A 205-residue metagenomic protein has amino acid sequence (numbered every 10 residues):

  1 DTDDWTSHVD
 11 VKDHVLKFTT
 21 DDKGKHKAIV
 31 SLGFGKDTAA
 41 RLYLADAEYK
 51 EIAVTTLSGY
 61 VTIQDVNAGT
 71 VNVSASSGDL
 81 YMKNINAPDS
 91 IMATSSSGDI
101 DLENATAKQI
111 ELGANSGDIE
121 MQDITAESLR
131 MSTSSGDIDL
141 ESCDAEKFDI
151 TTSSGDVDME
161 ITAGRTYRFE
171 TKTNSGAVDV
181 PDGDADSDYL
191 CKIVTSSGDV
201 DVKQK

Functional and structural regions predicted by a protein language model:
D1-D21, G35, A40-T55, V61-V66 (+4 more regions): Short linear S-[DN]-x-LW-Φ motif typified by the pepsin-like aspartic protease active-site region
D1-W5, S31-G35, V73, A93 (+2 more regions): Short, solvent-exposed secondary-structure boundary motifs
W5, I29-S31, G69, N84-D89 (+1 more regions): Short, well-ordered helical secondary-structure segments
S7-V9, K27-A28, I52, G117 (+1 more regions): Residue-level marker of intrinsically disordered, low-complexity segments enriched for small/polar residues
T19-V30: Secondary-structure transition/turn motif
K36-R41, S77, S97, S135 (+1 more regions): Extracellular beta-strand/beta-solenoid scaffold signature
E51, S58-Y60, T70-N72, D79 (+6 more regions): Glycine- and aspartate-rich repeat motifs characteristic of hemolysin/RTX-like Ca2+-binding segments in secreted
I85, I100-K205: Short, surface-exposed interaction patches in beta-rich subdomains that mediate adhesion/assembly near membranes
